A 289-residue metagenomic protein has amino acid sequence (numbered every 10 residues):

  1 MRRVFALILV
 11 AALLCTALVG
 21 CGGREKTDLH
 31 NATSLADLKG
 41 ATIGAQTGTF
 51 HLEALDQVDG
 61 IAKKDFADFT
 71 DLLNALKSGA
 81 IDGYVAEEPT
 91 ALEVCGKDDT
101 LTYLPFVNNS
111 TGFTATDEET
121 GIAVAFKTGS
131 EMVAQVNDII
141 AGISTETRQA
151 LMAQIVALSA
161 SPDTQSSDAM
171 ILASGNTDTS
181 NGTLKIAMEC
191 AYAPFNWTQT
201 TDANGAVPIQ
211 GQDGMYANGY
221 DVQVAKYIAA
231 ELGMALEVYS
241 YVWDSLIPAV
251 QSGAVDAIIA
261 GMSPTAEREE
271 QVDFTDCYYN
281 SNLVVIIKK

Functional and structural regions predicted by a protein language model:
M1-L9: Positively charged n-region of N-terminal signal peptides that target proteins for export
A11-C15: Alpha-helical transmembrane segments
T16-G20: C-terminal motif of bacterial Sec signal peptides marking the signal peptidase cleavage site
G22, T49, T114-T164, V222-E231 (+1 more regions): Extended ligand-binding regions for polar small-molecule ligands
G23-L38, E88-E119, F126, A230 (+1 more regions): Acidic, polar ligand-binding/catalytic clefts
K26-L35, I155-T183: Bacterial Sec-exported substrate-binding components of ABC uptake systems
T42-Q46, H51-S78, G83, E87 (+2 more regions): Extracytoplasmic small-molecule ligand-binding "clamshell" domains of the periplasmic binding protein/Venus flytrap
K63-D65, Y103, L172-N176, V238: Conserved beta-strand scaffold positions in the cores of enzyme catalytic domains, especially in NTP/NDP-utilizing
